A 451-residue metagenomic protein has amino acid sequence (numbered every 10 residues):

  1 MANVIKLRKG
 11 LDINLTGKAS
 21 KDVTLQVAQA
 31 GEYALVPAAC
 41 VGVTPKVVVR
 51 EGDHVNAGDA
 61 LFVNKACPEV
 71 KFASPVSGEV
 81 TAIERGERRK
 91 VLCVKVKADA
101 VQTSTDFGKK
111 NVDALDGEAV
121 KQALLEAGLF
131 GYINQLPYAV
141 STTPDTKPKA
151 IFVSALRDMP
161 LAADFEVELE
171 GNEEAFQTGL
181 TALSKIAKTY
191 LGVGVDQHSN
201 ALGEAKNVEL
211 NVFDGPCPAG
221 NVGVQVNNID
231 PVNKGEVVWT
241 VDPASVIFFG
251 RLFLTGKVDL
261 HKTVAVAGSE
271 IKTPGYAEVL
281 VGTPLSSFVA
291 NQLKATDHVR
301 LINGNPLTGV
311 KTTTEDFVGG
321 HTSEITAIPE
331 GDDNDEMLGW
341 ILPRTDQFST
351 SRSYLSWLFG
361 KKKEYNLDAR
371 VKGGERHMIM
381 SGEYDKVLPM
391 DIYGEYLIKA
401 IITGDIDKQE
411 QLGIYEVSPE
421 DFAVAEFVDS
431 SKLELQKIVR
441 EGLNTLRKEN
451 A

Functional and structural regions predicted by a protein language model:
M1-V48, V63, F213: N-terminal, Lys/Arg-enriched amphipathic/low-complexity engagement segments that precede the first folded domain
V43, S74, K90: Exposed loop/turn and edge beta-strand positions of beta-sandwich/beta-sheet ligand-binding modules
V43, V49, A66-E69, T273: Short, solvent-exposed loop/turn positions at domain surfaces that link secondary-structure elements or cap domain
V49-V63, A82: Short, well-structured beta-strand-loop connectors
E69-S77: Short coil-to-beta-strand transition motifs
V70, E84-A451: Buried, small/hydrophobic-residue-enriched core segments of structured protein domains
